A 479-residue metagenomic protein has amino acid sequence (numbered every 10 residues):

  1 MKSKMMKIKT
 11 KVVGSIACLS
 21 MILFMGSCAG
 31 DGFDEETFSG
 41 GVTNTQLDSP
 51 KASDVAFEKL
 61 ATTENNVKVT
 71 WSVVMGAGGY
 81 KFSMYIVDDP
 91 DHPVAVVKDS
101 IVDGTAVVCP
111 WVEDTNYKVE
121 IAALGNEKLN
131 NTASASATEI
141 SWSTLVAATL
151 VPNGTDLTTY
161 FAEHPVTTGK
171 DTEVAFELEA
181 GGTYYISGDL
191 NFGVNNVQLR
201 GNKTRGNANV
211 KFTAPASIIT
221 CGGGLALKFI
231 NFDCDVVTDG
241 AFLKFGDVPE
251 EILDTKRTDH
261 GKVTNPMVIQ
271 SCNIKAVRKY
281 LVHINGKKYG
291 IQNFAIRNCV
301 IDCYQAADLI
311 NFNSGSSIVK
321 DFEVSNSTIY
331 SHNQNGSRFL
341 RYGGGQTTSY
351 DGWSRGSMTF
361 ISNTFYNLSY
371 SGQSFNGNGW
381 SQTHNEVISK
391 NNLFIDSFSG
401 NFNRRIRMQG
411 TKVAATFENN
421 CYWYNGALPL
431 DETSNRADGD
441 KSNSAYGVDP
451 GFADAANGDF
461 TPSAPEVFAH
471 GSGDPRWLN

Functional and structural regions predicted by a protein language model:
M1-M6, T10, S15-E58: Bacterial Sec-dependent N-terminal signal peptides
E64-G76: Conserved aromatic anchor
V107-N131: Beta-strand-rich modules
K128-L129, S187-G188, N209, T213-A216 (+8 more regions): Short glycine/acidic-rich loop motifs that flank beta-strands on beta-rich extracellular proteins
G154-T158, K170-V197, T204-A214: N-terminal extracellular ligand-recognition/capping segment immediately after the signal peptide
N195-F242: Right-handed parallel beta-helix/beta-spiral solenoid domain characteristic of secreted/periplasmic
G223-C234, G261-A276, I291-A307, I318-N335 (+4 more regions): Right-handed parallel beta-helix
D440-N479: C-terminal accessory segments
